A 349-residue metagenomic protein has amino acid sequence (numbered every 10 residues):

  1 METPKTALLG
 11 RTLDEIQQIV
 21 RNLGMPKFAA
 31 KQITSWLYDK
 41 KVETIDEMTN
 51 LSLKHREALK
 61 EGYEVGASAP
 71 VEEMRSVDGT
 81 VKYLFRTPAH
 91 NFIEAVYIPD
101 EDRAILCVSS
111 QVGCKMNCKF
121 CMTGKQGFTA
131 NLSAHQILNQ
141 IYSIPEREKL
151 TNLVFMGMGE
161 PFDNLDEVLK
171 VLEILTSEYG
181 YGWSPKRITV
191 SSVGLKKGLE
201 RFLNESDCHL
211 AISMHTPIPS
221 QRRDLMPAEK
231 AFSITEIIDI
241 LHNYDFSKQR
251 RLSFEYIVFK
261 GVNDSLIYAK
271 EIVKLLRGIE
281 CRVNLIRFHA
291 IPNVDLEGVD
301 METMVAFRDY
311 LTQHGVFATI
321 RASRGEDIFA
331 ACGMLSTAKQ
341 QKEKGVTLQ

Functional and structural regions predicted by a protein language model:
M1-I93, H242-R251, V258-Q349: Auxiliary Fe-S-binding modules of radical SAM enzymes
S76, S109-S110, S191, S213: Short linear Ser/Thr-Pro motifs
V81, I93, A104-V108, M116 (+1 more regions): Generic beta-strand structural signal
A89-I98, D102-R103: P-loop NTP-binding catalytic core
P99-Q136: Canonical Radical SAM [4Fe-4S] cluster-binding loop centered on the CxxxCxxC motif and its immediate flanking residues
H135, N139-R147: Ferredoxin-type iron-sulfur electron-transfer modules in oxidoreductases and energy-metabolism complexes
P145-N152, G157-R321: Conserved AdoMet/S-adenosylmethionine-binding subsite of the radical SAM
